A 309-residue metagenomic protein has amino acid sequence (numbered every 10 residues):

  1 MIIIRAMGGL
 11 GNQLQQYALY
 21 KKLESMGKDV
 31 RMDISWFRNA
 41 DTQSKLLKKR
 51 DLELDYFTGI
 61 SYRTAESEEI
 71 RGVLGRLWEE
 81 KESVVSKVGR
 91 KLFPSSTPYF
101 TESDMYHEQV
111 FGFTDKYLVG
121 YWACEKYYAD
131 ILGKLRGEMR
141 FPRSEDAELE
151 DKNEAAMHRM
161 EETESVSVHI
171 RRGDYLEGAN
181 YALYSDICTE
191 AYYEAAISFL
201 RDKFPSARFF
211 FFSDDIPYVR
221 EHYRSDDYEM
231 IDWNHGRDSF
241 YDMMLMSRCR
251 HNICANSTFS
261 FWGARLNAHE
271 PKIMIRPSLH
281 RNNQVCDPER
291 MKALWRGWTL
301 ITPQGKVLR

Functional and structural regions predicted by a protein language model:
M1-A6, R31-M32, K116-V119, E162-D174 (+2 more regions): Short hydrophobic beta-strand segments
M1-S44: N-terminal pre-catalytic "stem/leader" segment of glycosyltransferase-like enzymes
R5-Q13, S185-T189, D238, N256: Aromatic-acidic/polar surface patches that form glycan- and anion
L10, E194, S198-V285, R290: Donor-binding and catalytic core of enzymes assembling or modifying cell-surface/extracellular glycoconjugates
T42-F57, V219-D227, D287-L294: Short, aromatic/basic amphipathic alpha-helical patches
K45-F199, K203-F204, T302-Q304, R309: Secretory-pathway luminal glycosyltransferase catalytic domains
N282-R309: Leloir-type glycosyltransferase catalytic cores
